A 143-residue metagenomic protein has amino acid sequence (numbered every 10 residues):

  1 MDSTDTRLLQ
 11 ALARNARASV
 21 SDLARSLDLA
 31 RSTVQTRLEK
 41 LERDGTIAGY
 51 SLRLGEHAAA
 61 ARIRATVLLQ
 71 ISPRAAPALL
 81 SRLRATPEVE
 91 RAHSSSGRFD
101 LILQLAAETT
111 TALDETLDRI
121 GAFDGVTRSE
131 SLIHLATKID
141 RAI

Functional and structural regions predicted by a protein language model:
M1-I143: A compositional/biophysical signature of low hydrophobicity enriched in polar/charged and small residues
